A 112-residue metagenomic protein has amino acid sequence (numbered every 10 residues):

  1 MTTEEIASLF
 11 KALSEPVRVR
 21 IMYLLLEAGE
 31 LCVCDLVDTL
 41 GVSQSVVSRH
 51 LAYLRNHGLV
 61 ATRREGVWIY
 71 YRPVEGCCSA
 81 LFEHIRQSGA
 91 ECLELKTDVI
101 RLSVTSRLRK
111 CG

Functional and structural regions predicted by a protein language model:
E4-E5, E27, C77-G112: Amphipathic alpha-helical dimerization/coiled-coil segments that flank or bridge DNA-binding/regulatory modules
E4-S43, W68-C77: N-terminal helix-turn-helix DNA-binding core of bacterial DNA-binding proteins
P16-V19, L31, V60, E91 (+1 more regions): A general structural signal for well-ordered secondary-structure junctions
V42-S45, L59, I100-S103: Intrinsic disorder/low-complexity segments
L51-A52: Short, hydrophobic-biased segments on the C-terminal half of alpha helices that form "recognition helices"
R55-E65, R72: Beta-hairpin "wing" of winged helix-turn-helix
